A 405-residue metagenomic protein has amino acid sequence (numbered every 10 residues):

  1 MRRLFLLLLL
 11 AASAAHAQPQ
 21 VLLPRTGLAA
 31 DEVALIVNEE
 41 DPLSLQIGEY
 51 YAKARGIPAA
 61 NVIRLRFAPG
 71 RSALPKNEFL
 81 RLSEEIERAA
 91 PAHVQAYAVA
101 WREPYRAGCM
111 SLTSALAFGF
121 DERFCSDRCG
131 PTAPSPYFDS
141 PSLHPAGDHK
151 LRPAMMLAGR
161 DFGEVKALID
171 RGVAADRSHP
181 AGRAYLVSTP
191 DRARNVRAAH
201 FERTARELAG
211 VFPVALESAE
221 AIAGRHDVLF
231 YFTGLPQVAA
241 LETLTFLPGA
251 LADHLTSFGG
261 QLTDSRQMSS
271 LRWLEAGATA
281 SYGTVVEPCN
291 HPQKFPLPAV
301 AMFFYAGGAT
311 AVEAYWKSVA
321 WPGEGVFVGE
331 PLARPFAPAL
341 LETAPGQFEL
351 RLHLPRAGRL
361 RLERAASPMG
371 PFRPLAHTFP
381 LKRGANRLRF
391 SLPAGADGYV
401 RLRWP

Functional and structural regions predicted by a protein language model:
M1-L4: Positively charged n-region of N-terminal signal peptides that target proteins for export
L7, N61, A250-L255, F372-G384: A signal for specific C-terminal beta-sheet/loop modules enriched in small/flexible residues with GP/PG/PP motifs
L7-A17: Hydrophobic h-region of N-terminal signal peptides that target proteins for export in Gram-negative bacteria
L7-L9, R25, T243, L352 (+2 more regions): Generic marker of residues within folded, mature protein domains
Q18-Q347: Cysteine-dependent hydrolase recognition
F336-P405: Low-complexity, Ser/Thr/Pro-rich intrinsically disordered linker/stalk segments at domain junctions
